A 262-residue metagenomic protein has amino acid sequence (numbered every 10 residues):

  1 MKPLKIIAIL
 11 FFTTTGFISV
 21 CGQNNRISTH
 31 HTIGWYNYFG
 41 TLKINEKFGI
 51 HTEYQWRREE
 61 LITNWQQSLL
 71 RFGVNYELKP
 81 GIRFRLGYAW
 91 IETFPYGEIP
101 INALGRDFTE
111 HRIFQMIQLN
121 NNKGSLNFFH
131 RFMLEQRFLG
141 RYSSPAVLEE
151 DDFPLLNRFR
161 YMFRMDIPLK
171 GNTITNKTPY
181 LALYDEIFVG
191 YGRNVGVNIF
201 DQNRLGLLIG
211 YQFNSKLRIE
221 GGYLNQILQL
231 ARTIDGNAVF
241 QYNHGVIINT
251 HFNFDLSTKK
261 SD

Functional and structural regions predicted by a protein language model:
N24-R26, W56-E60, P100-L104, A146-F153 (+2 more regions): Extracellular loop and loop/strand-boundary signature of outer-membrane beta-barrel proteins
H30-G34, Q66-S68, T109-I113, F153-Y161 (+2 more regions): Residues that define the transmembrane beta-barrel architecture of outer-membrane proteins
Y38-L42, F72-Y76, Q115-L119, L134 (+3 more regions): Residues on the lipid-exposed face of transmembrane beta-strands in outer-membrane beta-barrel proteins
E46-K47, G81, N122-F129, L169-P179 (+2 more regions): Short loop/turn motifs that connect adjacent beta-strands in outer-membrane beta-barrel proteins
I50-T52, F84-L86, L126-F132, F159 (+3 more regions): Transmembrane beta-strands of outer-membrane beta-barrel proteins
Y54-E60, Y88-F94, N121-K123, L134-F138 (+4 more regions): Transmembrane beta-strands of outer-membrane beta-barrel pores
I117, Y242-D262: Outer-membrane beta-barrel "beta-signal"
M133-G222, Q226-Q229: Outer-membrane beta-barrel transmembrane domain signature
